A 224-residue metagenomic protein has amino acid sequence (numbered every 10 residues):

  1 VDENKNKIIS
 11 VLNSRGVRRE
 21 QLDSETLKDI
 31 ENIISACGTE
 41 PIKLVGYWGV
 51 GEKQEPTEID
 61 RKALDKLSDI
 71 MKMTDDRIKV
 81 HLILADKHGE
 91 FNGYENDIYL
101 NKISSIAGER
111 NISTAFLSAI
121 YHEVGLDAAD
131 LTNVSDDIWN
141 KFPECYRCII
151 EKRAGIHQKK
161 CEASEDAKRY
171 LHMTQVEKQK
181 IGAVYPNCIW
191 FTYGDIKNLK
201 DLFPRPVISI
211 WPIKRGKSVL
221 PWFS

Functional and structural regions predicted by a protein language model:
V1-P41: N- or domain-start disorder-to-order transition segments that initiate the globular core
N32-P41, M71-I78, F203: Flexible, charged surface loops at secondary-structure boundaries
G38-Y47, H81, S209: Short hydrophobic beta-strand segments
P41-L44, R61-L64, I78: Anionic-ligand binding region
W48-E55, K87-N92: Short acidic, S/G/P-rich loop/turn micro-motifs used as interaction or catalytic elements
E55-D75: Histidine-anchored nucleotide/phosphate-binding helix
K79-K87: Short internal beta-strands
H88-F223: A substrate-binding/cap region within the structured catalytic cores of diverse enzymes
